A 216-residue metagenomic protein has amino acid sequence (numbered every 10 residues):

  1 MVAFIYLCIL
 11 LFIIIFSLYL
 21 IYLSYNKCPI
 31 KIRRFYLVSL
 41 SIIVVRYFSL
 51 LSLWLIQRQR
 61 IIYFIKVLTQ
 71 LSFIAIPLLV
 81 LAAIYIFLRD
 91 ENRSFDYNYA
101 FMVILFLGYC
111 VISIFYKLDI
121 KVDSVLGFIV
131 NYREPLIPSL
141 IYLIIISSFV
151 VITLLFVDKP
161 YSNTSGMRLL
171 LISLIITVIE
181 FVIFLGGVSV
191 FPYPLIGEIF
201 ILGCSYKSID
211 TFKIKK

Functional and structural regions predicted by a protein language model:
M1-F16, E134-Y142: Hydrophobic transmembrane alpha-helical segments in integral membrane proteins
I9-I15, R33-I56, A75, L170-L185: Hydrophobic alpha-helical transmembrane segments of multi-pass membrane proteins
S17-Y25, L51-I61, V67-M102: Internal transmembrane alpha-helix with an interfacial aromatic "cap," most often the third helix
N26-I43, R93-F101, Y161-I172, I196 (+1 more regions): Membrane-interfacial loop-to-transmembrane alpha-helix junctions, especially the N-terminal start
L51-R60, S113-S124, I179-S189: Juxtamembrane "helix-exit" motif on the non-cytosolic side of transmembrane helices
Q59-L71, V125-E134, S189-F200: Non-cytosolic membrane-interface motifs at loop->transmembrane helix junctions
F87-V150: Membrane-proximal helix-loop-helix units in multi-pass membrane proteins
I145-K216: C-terminal transmembrane-bundle signature of multipass membrane proteins, characterized by strong activation on
